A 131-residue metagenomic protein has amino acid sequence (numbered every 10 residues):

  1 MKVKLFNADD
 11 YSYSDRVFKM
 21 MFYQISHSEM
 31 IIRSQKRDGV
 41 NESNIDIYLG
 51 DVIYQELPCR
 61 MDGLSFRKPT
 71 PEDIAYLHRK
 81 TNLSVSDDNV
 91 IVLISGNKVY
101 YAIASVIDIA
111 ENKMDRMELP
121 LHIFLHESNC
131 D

Functional and structural regions predicted by a protein language model:
M1-D131: Surface-exposed, interaction-prone regions used to assemble/regulate multi-protein complexes
